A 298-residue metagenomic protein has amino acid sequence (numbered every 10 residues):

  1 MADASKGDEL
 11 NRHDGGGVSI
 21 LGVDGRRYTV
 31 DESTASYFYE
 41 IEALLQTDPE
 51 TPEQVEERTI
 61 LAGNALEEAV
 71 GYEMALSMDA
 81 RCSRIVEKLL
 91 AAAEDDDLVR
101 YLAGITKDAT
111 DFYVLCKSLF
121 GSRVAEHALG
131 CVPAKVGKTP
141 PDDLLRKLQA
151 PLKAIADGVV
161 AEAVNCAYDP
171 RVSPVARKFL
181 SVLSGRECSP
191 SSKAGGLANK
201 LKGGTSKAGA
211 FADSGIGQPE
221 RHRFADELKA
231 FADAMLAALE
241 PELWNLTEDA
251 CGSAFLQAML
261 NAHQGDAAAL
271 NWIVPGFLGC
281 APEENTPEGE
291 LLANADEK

Functional and structural regions predicted by a protein language model:
M1-K298: Eukaryotic gene-expression regulator signature that favors modular helical reader/repeat domains and their
